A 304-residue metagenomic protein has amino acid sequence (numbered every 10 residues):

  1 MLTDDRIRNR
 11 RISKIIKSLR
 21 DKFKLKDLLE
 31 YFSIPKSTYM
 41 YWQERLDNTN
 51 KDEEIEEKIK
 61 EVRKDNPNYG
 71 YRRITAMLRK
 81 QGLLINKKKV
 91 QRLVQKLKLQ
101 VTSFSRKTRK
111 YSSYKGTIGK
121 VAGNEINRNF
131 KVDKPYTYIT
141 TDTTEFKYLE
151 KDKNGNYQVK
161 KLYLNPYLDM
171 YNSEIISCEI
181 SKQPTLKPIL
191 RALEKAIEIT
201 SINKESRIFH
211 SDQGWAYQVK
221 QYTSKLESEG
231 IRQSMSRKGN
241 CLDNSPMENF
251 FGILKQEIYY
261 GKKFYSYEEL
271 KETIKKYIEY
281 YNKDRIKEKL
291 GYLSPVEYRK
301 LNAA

Functional and structural regions predicted by a protein language model:
M1-F32: Helical coiled-coil/dimerization "stalks" and their immediately adjacent regulatory linkers at helix->disorder
D4-I7, K36-K134, N240, V296-N302: Basic, flexible linker segments flanking DNA-binding modules in nucleic acid-interacting mobile-element proteins
L28-L29, Y39, I59, I74 (+13 more regions): Mobile genetic element proteins and their domesticated derivatives, centered on retroelements and DNA transposons
S103-K107, F209-Q213, E227-P246, K262-Y265: RNase H-like polynucleotidyl transferase catalytic core
R128-I176, K182: An active-site-proximal beta-strand-loop segment
K160, E179-I202: Active-site beta-loop-alpha junctions of metal-dependent nucleic acid enzymes, especially the RNase H-like/DDE
N203-V219, R237, L293-S294: Acidic/histidine-rich, metal-coordinating catalytic segments
K220, E227-I231, I253-A304: C-terminal domain-tail junction helix/linker
